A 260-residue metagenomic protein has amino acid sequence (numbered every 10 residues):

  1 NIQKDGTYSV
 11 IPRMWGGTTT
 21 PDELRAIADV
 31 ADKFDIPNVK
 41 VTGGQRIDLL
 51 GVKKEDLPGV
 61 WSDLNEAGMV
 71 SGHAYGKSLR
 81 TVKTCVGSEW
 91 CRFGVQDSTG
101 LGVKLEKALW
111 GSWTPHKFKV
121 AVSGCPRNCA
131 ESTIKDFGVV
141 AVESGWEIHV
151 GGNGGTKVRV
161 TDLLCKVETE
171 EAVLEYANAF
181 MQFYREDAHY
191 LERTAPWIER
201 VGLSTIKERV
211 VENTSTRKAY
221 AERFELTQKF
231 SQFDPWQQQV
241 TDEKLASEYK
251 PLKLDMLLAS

Functional and structural regions predicted by a protein language model:
N1-D5, T19: Intrinsically disordered, low-complexity polar/charged tails and linkers
D5, V82, G154-G155: Residues forming anionic-ligand binding surfaces in small-molecule and nucleic-acid pockets of primarily soluble enzymes
V10-E147, T241-S260: Small-residue-enriched alpha-helical segments and adjacent helix-cap loops that form tight helix-helix packing
I36-G43, A74-G76, P115-F118, E186-R200 (+1 more regions): Flexible, glycine/charged-enriched surface loops at secondary-structure junctions
E55-D56, V60, I198-K229: Terminal amphipathic helices with adjacent charged low-complexity linkers/tails
K119, G124, N128, T133-R193 (+2 more regions): Mobile "lid/hinge" segments at catalytic clefts and subdomain interfaces of large enzymes
E192-T205, R209, Q237-E243: Bimodal "functional hotspot" detector
N213-S260: Charge-rich (especially acidic), low-complexity segments
